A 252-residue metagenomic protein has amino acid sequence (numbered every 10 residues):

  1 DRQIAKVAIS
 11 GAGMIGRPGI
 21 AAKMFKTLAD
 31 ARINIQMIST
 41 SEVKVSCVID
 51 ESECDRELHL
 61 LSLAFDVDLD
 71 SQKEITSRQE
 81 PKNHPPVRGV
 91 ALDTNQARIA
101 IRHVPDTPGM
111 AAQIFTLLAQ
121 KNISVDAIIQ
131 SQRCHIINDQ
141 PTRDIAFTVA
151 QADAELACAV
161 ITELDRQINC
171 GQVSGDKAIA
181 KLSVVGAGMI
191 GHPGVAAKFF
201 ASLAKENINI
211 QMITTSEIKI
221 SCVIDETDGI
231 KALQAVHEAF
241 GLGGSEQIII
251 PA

Functional and structural regions predicted by a protein language model:
D1-A252: A conserved regulatory-domain signal marking ACT and ACT-like small-molecule sensing domains and adjacent regulatory
